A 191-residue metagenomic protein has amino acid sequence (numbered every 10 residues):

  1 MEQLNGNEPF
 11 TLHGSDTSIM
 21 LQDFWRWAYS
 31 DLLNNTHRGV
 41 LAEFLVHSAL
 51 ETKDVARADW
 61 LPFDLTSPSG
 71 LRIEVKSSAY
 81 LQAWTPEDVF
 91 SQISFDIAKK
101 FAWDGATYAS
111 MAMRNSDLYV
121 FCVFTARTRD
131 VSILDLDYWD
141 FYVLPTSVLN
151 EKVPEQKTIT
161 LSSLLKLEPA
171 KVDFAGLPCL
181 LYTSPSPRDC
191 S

Functional and structural regions predicted by a protein language model:
M1-V40, F44: Interdomain/boundary linker segments immediately adjacent to catalytic/signaling cores
L50: Active-site-proximal segments of catalytic enzyme domains that coordinate small-molecule cofactors or metal ions
K53-L65: Short, well-structured beta-strand/strand-turn elements
L65, G70-A79: Conserved catalytic cores of phosphodiester-cleaving nucleases, focusing on short active-site segments
S77-R129, I133-L134: Catalytic cores of nucleic-acid endonucleases
N115-L164: Domain-level recognition of nuclease-like catalytic cores that cleave nucleotide substrates
T158-L181: Polybasic (Lys/Arg-rich)
Y182-S191: Single conserved hydrophobic/aromatic residue that forms the stacking wall/gate of nucleotide- or nucleobase-binding
